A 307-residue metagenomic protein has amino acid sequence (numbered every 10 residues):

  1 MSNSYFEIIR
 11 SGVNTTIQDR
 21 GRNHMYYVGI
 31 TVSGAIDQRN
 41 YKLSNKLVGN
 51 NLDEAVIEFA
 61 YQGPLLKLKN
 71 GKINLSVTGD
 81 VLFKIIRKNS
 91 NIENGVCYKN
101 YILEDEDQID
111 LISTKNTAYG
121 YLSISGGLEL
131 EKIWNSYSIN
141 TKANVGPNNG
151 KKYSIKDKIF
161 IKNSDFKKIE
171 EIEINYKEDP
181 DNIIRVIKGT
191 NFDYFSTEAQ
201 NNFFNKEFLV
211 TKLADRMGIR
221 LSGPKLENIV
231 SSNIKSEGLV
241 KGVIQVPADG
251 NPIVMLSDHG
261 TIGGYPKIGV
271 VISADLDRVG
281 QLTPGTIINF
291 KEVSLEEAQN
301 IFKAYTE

Functional and structural regions predicted by a protein language model:
M1-E307: Conserved "landmark" site that anchors the functional core of diverse proteins
